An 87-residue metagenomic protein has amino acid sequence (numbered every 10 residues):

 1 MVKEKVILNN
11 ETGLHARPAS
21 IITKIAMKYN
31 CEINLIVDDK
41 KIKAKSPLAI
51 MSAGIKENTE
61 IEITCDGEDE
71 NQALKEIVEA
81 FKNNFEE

Functional and structural regions predicted by a protein language model:
M1-N9: Short amphipathic
E4, C31-I33, T59-I61: Conserved beta-strand core positions
E11, K40, D66-E70: Short beta->alpha junction loops/turns
L14-E32, I42-K56: Amphipathic alpha-helical interaction surfaces in cytosolic regulatory modules
S52-E87: C-terminal structural segments of small proteins and small subunits
